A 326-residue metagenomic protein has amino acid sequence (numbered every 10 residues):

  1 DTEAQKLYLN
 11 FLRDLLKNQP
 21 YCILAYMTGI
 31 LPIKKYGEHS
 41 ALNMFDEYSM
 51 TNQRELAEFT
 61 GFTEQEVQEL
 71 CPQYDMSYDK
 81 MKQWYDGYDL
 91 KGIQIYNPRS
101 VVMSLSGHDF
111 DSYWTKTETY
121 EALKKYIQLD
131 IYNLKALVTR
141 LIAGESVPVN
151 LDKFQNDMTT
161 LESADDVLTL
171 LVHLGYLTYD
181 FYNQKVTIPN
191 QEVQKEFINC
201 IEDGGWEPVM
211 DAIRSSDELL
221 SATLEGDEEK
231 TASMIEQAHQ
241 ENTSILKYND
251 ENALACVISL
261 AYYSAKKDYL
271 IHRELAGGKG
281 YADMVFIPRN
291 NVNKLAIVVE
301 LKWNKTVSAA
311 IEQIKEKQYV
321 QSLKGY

Functional and structural regions predicted by a protein language model:
D1-D250, A265-D268: Phosphate-binding site recognition
L9-R13, M284-F286, I314-S322: Short, well-ordered amphipathic alpha-helices
K17, S264-K267, E316-L323: Conserved helix-loop functional segments at active or binding sites
Q68, P72, A255, S259-Y263 (+1 more regions): Generic solvent-exposed, charged/amphipathic alpha-helical segments that serve as macromolecular interface scaffolds
N252, C256, L260, A282-M284 (+1 more regions): Feature representing long, continuous alpha-helical segments
I258, A282-F286, L295-W303, K317: Conserved catalytic cores of phosphodiester-cleaving nucleases, focusing on short active-site segments
A261, A265-V292: Active-site metal-binding core of divalent-cation-utilizing nuclease and nuclease-like domains
A296, W303-Y326: Catalytic cores of nucleic-acid endonucleases
